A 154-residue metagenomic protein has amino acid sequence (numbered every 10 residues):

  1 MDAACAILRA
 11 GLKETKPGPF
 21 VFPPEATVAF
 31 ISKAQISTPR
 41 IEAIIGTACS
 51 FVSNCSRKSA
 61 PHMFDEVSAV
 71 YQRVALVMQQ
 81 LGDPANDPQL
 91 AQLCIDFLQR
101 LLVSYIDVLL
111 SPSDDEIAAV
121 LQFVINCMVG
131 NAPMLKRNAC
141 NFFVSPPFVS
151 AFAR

Functional and structural regions predicted by a protein language model:
M1-R154: Karyopherin-beta/Importin-beta family HEAT-repeat alpha-solenoid scaffold
